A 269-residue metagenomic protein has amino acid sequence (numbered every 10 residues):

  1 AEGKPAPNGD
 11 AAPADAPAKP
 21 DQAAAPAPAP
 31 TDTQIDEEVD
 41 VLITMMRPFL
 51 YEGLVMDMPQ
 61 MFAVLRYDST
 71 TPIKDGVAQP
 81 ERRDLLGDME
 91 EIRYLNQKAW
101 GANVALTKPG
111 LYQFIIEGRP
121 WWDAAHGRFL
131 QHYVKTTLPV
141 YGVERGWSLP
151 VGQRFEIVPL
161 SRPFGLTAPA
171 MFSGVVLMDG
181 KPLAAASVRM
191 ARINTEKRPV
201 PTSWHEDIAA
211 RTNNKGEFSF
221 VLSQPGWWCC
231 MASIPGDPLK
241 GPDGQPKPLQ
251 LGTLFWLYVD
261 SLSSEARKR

Functional and structural regions predicted by a protein language model:
A1-G9, P17-D40, G127-A186, R192-K197 (+1 more regions): Beta-strand-rich domain onsets/edges
M45-L54: Short amphipathic, basic-aromatic surface patches that mediate peripheral association with negatively charged
L50, R119-H126, G236-P242: Short acidic/polar inter-strand loop motif in beta-rich domains
Q60-A63, S187-M190: Hydrophobic beta-strand segments
V64, T70-I73, R192-T202: Short aromatic-acidic-glycine turn motif
Y94, K197-K215: Short, acidic Ser/Thr/Gly-rich low-complexity loop/linker segments typical of extracellular and cell-surface proteins
G101-V104, K215-V221: Short, surface-exposed beta-strand/beta-hairpin micro-motifs centered on an aromatic residue
K108-W122, W228-I234: Short, aromatic- and glycine-rich surface loops/edge beta-strands on solvent-exposed regions
